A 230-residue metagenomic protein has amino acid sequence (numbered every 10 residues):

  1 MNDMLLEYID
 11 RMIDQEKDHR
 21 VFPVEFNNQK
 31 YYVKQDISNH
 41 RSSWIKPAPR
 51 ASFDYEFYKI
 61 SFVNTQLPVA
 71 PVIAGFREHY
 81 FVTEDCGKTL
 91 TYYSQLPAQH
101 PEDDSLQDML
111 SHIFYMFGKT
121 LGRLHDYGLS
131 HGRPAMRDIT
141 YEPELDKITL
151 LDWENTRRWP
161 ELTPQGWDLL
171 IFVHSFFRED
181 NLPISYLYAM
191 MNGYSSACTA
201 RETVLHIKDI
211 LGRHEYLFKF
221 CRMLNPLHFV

Functional and structural regions predicted by a protein language model:
I9-D54: ATP-binding glycine-rich loop module of kinase domains
S52-F53, A70-F114: Conserved structural core of kinase catalytic domains
D54-V69: Structural motif at the C-terminus of the N-lobe alphaC helix and the adjacent alphaC-beta4 loop of the Hanks-type
T120-L124: Conserved hydrophobic alpha-helix
D126-D138: Catalytic-loop of the protein kinase fold
D138-L150: Conserved protein kinase catalytic/activation segment
T149, W153-V230: C-lobe/activation-segment region of protein kinase-like
